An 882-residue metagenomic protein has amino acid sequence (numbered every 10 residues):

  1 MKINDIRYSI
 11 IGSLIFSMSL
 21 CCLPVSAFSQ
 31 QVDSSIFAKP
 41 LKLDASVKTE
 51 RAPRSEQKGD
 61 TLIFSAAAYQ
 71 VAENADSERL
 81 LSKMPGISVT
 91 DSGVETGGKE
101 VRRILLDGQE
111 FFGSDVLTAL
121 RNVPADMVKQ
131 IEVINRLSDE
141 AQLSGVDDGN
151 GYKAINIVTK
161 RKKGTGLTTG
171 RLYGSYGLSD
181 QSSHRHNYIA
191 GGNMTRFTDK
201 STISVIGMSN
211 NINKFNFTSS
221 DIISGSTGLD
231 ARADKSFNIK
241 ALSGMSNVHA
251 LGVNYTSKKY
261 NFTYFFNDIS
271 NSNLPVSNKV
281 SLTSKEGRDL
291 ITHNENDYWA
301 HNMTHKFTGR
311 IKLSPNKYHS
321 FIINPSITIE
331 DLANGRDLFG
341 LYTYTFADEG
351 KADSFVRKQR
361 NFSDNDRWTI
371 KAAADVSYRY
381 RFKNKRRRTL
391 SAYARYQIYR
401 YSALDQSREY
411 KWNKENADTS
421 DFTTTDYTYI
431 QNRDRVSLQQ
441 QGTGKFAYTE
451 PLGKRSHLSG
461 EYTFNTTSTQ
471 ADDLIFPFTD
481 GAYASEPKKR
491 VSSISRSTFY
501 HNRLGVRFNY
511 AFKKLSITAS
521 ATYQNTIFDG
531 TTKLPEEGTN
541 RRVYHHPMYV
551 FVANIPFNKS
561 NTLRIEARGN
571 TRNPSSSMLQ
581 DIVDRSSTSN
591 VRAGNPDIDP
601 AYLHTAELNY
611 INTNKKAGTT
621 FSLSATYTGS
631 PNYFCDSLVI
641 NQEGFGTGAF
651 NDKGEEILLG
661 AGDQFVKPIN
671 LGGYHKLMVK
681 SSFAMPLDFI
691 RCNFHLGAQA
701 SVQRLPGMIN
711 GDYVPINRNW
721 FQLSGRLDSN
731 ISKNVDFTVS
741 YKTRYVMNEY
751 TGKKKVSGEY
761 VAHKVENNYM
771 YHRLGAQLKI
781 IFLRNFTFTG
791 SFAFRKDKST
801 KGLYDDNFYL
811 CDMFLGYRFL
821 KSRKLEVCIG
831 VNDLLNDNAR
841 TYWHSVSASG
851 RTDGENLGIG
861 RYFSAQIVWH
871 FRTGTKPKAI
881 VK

Functional and structural regions predicted by a protein language model:
K2-I15: Bacterial N-terminal signal peptides that target proteins for export
G12-P24: Bacterial N-terminal signal peptides
F28-A45, R51-T343, N361-S402, F446-T467 (+16 more regions): Membrane-proximal, glycine/serine-rich, low-complexity loop/turn segments characteristic of large bacterial
D60, F215-K235, L274-H293, L341-K358 (+7 more regions): Surface-exposed loop/turn segments flanking beta-strands in extracellular/periplasmic regions
S182-H184, S243-M245, D297-H301, D364-I370 (+10 more regions): Replace "Gram-negative outer membrane beta-barrel proteins" with "bacterial and organellar outer membrane beta-barrel
E295, Q441-T443, E486-S493, D599 (+1 more regions): Outer membrane beta-barrel strand-and-loop segments of large Gram-negative receptors, especially TonB-dependent
Q431, H457-N561, Y745-V746, K753 (+2 more regions): Signature of Gram-negative outer-membrane beta-barrel scaffolds
F737-R818: C-terminal beta-barrel architecture of Gram-negative outer-membrane proteins
